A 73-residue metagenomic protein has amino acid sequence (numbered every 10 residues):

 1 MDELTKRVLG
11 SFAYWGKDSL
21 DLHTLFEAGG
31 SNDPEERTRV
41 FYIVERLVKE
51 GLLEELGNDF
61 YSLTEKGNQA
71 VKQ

Functional and structural regions predicted by a protein language model:
M1-S31: Short amphipathic alpha-helical interface segments
L20, E55-L56: A local structural micro-motif
E27, E54-E55: Intrinsically disordered, low-complexity tails and linkers flanking structured cores
N32-K49, E55: Short amphipathic alpha-helical interaction segments
D59-E65: Minor-groove-contacting beta-hairpin "wing" of winged helix-turn-helix DNA-binding domains
K66-Q73: Short, amphipathic alpha-helical interaction segments positioned at domain boundaries
